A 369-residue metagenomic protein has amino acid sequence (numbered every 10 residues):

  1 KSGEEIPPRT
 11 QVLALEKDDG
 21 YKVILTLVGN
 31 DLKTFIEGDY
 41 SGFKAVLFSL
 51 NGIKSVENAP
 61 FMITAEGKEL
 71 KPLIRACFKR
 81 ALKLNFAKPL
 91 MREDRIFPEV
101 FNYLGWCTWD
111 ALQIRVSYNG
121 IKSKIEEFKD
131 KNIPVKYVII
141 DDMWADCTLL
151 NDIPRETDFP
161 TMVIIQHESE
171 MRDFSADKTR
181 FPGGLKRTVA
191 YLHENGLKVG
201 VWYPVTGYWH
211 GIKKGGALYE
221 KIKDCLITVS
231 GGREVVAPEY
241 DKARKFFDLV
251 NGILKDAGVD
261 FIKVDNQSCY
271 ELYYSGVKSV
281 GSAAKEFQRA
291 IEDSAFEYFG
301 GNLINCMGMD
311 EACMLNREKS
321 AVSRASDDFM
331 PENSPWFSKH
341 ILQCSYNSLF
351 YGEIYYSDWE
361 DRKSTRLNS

Functional and structural regions predicted by a protein language model:
K1-K83: N-terminal accessory beta-strand-rich subdomains and adjacent acidic, glycine-rich linkers that precede catalytic cores
S2-E4, L13-K17, L25, C77 (+6 more regions): Hydrophobic, Leu/Ile/Phe/Ala-enriched alpha-helical segments that form helix-helix packing faces
K44-N58, E93-F101, K263, R366: Short, compositionally biased low-complexity segments
L84-D94, L185, L249-V250: Alpha-helical scaffolding within the catalytic cores of extracellular/periplasmic polymer-degrading hydrolases
E99-G252, A257-K278: Aromatic-lined carbohydrate-binding/catalytic grooves of carbohydrate-active enzymes
K214-K245, L249-G252, R289-S369: Glycan-recognition surfaces
Y270-N302: Short acidic, glycine/proline-enriched helix-loop-strand junctions
